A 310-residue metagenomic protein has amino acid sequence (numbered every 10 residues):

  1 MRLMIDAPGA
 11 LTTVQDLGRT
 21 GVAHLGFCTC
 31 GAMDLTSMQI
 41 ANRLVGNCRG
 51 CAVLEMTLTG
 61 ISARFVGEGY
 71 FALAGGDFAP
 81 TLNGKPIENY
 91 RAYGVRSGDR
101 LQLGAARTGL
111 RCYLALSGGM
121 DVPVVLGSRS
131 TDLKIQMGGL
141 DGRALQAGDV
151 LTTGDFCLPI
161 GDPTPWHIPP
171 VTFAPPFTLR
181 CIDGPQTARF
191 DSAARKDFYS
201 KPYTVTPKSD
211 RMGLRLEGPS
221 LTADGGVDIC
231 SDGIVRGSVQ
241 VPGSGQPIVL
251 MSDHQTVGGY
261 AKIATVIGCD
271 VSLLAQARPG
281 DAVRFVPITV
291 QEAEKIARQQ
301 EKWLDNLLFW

Functional and structural regions predicted by a protein language model:
M1-W310: Conserved "landmark" site that anchors the functional core of diverse proteins
